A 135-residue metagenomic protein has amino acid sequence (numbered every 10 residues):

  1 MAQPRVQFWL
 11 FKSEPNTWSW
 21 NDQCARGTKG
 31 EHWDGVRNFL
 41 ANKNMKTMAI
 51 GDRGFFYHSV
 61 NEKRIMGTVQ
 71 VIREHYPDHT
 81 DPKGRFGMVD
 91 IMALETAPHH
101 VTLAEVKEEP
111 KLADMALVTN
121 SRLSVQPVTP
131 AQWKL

Functional and structural regions predicted by a protein language model:
M1-I50: Compositionally biased, charged N-terminal/linker segments
R5, K63-I65: Short loop/turn segments at connectors of secondary-structure elements within structured domains
P15, N61, Y76: Short, glycine/serine-rich, charged loops/turns that create anion-binding and catalytic segments at active sites
Y57-K63: Short, charged beta-turn/beta-strand-edge "cap" motif at the junction between a beta-strand and an adjacent loop
M66-Q126: Aromatic- and Lys/Arg-enriched surface recognition patch
